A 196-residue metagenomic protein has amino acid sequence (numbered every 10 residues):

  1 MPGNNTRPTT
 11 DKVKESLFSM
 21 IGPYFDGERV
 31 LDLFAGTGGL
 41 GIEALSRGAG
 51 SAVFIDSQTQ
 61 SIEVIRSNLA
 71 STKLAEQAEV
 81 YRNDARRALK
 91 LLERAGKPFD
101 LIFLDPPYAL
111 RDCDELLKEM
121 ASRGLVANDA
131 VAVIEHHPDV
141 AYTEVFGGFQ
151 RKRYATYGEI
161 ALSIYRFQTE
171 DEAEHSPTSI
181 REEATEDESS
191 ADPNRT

Functional and structural regions predicted by a protein language model:
M1-T196: Class I S-adenosyl-L-methionine-dependent methyltransferase catalytic core
